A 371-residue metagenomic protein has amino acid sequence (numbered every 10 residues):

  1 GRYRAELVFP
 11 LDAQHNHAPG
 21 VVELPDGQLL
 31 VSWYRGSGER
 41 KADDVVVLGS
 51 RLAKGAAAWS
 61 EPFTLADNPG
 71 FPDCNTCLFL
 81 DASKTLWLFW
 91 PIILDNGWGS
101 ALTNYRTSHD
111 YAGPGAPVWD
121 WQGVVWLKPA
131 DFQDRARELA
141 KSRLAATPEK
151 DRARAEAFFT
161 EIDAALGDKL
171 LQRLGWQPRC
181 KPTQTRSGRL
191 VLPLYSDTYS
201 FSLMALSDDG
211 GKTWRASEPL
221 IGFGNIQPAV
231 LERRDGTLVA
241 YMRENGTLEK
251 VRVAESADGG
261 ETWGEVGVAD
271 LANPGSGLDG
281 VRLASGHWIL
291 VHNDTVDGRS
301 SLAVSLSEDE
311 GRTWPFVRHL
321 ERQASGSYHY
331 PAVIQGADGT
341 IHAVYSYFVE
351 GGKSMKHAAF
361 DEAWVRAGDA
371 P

Functional and structural regions predicted by a protein language model:
G1-P371: Asp-box/BNR beta-propeller blade signature and adjacent active/binding-site loops in extracellular glycan-interacting
